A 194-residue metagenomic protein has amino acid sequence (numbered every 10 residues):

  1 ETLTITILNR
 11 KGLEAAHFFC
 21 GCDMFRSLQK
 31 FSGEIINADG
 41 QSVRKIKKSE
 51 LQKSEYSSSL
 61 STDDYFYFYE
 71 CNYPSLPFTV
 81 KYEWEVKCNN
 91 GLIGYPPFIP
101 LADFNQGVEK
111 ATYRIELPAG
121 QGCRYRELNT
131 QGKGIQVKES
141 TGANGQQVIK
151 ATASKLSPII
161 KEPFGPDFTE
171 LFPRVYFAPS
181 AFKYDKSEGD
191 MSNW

Functional and structural regions predicted by a protein language model:
E1-R114, K150, A181-D185, N193: Lumenal/extracellular ectodomains and adaptor appendage modules of the eukaryotic vesicle/secretory system
K87-P97, L101-W194: Secretory-pathway-linked proteins and extracytosolic
